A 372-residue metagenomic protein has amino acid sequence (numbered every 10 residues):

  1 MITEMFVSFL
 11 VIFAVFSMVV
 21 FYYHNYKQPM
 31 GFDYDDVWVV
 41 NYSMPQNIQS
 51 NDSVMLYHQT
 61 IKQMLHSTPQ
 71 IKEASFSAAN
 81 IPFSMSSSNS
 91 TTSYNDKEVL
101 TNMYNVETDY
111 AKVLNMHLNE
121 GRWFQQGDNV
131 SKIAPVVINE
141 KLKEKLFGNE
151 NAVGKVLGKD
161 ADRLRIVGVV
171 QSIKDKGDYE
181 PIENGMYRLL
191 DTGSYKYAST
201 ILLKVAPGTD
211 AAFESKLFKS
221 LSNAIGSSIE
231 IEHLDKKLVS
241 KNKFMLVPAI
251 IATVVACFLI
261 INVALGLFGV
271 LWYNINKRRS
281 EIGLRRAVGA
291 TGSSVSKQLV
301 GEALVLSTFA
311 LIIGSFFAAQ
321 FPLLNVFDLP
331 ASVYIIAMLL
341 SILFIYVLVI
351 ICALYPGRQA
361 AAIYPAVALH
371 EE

Functional and structural regions predicted by a protein language model:
M1-F21, M245-S280, T308, V347 (+1 more regions): Hydrophobic alpha-helical transmembrane segments of multi-pass inner-membrane transport and secretion
V20-T91, K97: Membrane-proximal extracellular/periplasmic loop immediately following the first transmembrane helix
Y22, S341-E372: C-terminal membrane-exit region of the final transmembrane helix in multipass inner-membrane proteins
M44-N51, S77-D109, M116-V136: Short acidic/polar micro-motifs at solvent-exposed secondary-structure junctions
K62-K72, E140-K141, A161-A249: "Rare, low-scoring activations can occur in soluble or secreted enzymes where short amphipathic helices or signal
Q70, D96-M103, K112, E120-V137 (+3 more regions): Beta-strand-rich non-transmembrane domains
N223-A256, K277, P322-M338: Membrane-helix entry/capping segments
L259, S280-N325, I336-L340, F344 (+2 more regions): Transmembrane alpha-helical interface segments in multi-pass membrane proteins
